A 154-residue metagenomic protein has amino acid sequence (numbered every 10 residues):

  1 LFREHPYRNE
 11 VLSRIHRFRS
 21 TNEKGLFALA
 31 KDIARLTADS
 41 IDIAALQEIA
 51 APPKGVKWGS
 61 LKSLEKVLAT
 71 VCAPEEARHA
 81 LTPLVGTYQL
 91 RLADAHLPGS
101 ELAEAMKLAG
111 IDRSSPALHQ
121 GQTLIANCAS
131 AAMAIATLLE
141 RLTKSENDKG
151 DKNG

Functional and structural regions predicted by a protein language model:
L1-G86, Q122-G154: Amphipathic alpha-helical interface elements
P52, A103, K107-I111, K144: Sparse recognition of residues in long alpha-helices and their boundaries
R78-L108: Histidine-centered, metal-coordinating catalytic motifs and their short helical/loop contexts
A109-N127: Short secondary-structure subsegments characteristic of cysteine-rich extracellular domains
